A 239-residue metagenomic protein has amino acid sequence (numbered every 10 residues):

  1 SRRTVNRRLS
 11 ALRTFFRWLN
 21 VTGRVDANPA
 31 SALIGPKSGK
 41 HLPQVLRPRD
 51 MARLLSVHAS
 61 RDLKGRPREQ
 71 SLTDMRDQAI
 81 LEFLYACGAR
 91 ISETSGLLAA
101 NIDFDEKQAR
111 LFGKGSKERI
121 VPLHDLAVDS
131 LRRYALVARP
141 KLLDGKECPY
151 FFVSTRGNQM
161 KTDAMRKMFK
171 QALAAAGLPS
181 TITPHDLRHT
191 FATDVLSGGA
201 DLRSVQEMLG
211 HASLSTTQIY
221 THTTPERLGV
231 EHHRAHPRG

Functional and structural regions predicted by a protein language model:
S1-G239: Conserved catalytic core of the tyrosine transesterase superfamily
